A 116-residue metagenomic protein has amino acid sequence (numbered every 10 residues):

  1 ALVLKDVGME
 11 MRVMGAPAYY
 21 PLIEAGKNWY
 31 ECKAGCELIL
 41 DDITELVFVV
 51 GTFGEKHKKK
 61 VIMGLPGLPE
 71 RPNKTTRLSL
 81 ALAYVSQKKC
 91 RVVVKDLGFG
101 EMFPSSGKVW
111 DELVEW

Functional and structural regions predicted by a protein language model:
A1-W116: Acidic low-complexity intrinsically disordered segments
